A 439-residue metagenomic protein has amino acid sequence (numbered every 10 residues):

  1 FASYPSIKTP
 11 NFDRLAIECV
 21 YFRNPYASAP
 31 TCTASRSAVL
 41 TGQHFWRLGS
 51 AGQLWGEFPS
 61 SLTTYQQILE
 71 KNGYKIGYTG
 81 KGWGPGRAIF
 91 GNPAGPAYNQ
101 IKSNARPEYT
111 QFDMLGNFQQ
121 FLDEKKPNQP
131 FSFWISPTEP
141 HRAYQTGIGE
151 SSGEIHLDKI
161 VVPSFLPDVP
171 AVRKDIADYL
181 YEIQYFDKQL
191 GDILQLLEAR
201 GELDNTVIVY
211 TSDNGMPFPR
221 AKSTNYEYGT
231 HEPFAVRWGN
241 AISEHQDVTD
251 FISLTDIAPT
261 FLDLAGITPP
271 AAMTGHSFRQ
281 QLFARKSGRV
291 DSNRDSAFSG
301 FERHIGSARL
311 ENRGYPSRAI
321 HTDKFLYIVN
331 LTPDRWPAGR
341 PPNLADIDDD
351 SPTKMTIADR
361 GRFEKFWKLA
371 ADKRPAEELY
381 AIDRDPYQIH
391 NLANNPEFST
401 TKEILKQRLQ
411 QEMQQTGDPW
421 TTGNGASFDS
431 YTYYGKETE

Functional and structural regions predicted by a protein language model:
F1-E378, P386-Q407, Q411, T421 (+1 more regions): Formylglycine-dependent sulfatase
Q414-G417: Short arginine-rich
G425-D429: A glycine-rich phosphate-binding loop feature that marks nucleotide/adenosyl-phosphate handling sites
